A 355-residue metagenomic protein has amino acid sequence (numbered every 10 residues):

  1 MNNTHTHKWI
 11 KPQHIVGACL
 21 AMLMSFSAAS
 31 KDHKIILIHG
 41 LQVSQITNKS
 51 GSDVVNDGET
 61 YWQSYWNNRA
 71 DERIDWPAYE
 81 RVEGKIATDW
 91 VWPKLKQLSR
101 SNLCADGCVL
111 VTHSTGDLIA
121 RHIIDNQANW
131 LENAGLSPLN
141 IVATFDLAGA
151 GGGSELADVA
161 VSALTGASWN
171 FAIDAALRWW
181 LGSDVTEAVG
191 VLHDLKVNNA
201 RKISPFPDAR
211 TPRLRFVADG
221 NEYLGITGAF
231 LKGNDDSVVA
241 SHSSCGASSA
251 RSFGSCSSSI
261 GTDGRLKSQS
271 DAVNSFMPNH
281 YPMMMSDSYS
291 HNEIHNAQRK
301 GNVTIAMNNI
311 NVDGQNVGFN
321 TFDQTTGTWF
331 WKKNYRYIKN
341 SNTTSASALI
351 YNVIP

Functional and structural regions predicted by a protein language model:
N3-V16: Bacterial N-terminal signal peptides that target proteins for export
V16-L23: Bacterial N-terminal signal peptides
M24-A28: N-terminal signal peptide c-region/cleavage motif recognized by signal peptidases
K31-C108, S162: Active-site catalytic motif of lipid deacylating hydrolases and related acyltransferases
I35, H39, W92-N198: Serine-dependent carboxylesterase/thioesterase catalytic core of lipase-like alpha/beta-hydrolase/SGNH enzymes
I36, E72, F145, L214-F216: Hydrophobic/aromatic beta-strand patches that form the interior of the parallel beta-sheet core in alpha/beta enzyme
N48-S50, S154-A160, G225-A229: Short aromatic-enriched loop/helix-cap "lid" or pocket-rim segments at secondary-structure transitions that line
F206-P355: C-terminal catalytic-base region of ester-bond hydrolases, centering on the histidine of the charge-relay
